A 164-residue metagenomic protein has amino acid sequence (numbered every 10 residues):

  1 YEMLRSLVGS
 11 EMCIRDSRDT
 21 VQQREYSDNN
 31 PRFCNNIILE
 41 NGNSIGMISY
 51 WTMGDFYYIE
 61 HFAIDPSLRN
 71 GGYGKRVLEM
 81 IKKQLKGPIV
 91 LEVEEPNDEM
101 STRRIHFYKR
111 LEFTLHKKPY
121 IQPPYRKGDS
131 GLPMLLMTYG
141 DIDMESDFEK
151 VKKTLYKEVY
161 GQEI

Functional and structural regions predicted by a protein language model:
Y1-I14: Short, small-residue-biased leader/transition segments that mark boundaries at the very start of proteins
R15-N41: Active-site rim helix/loop that mediates acceptor-substrate recognition in acyltransferases
C34-N36, Y57-E60, G131-M137: Short beta-strand micro-motifs in enzyme catalytic cores
I37, G42-W51, D55-A63: Conserved beta-strand in the GNAT
I64, N70-Q84: Conserved acetyl-CoA-binding loop-helix of GNAT-fold acetyltransferases
L85-M100: Conserved GNAT acetyl-CoA-binding A-motif
E92, I105, K109-D129: Conserved catalytic-core motifs of GNAT/GCN5-like acyltransferases
M100-S101, I121-I164: C-terminal "cap" of GNAT-fold acetyltransferases
